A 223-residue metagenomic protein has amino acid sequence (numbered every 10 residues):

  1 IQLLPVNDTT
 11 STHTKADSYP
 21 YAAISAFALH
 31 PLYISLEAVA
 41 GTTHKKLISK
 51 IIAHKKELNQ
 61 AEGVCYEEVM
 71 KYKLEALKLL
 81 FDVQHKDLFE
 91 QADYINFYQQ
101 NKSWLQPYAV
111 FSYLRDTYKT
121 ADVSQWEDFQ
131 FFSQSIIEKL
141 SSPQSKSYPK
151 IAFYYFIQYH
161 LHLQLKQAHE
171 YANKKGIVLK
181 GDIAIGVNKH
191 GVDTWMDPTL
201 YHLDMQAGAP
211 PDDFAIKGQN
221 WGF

Functional and structural regions predicted by a protein language model:
I1-P198: Acidic/aromatic-lined carbohydrate-recognition and catalytic surfaces of CAZymes acting on diverse glycans
V192-F223: Active-site-adjacent "gating/activation" loops or surface patches in catalytic cores
